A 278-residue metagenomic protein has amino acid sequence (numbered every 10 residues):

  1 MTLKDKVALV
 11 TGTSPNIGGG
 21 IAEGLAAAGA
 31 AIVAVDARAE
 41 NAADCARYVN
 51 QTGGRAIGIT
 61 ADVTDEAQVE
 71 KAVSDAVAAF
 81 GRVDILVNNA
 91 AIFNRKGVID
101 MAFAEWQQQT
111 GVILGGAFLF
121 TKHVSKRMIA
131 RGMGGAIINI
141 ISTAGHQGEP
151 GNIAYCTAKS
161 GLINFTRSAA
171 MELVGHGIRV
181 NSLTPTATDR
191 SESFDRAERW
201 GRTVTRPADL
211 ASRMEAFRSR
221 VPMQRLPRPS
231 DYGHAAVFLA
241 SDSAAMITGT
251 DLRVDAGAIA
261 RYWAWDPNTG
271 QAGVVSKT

Functional and structural regions predicted by a protein language model:
T2, F80, F118, R225-V254 (+1 more regions): C-terminal substrate-recognition "lid" of short-chain dehydrogenase/reductases
L3-V33: Canonical Rossmann dinucleotide-binding motif of NAD(H)/NADP(H)-dependent dehydrogenases/reductases, specifically
A30-C45: Conserved glycine-rich Rossmann-like NAD(P)H-binding loop of the short-chain dehydrogenase/reductase
G97-V98, E105-T110, F217: Substrate-binding pocket helix/loop in short-chain dehydrogenase/reductase
T121, A158, T166: Active-site helix of classical SDR
K126, M171-G175, A245: Alpha-helical segment proximal to the catalytic Tyr-Lys
S142: Residue(s) in the substrate-gating loop at a strand-loop-helix junction that position the organic substrate next
